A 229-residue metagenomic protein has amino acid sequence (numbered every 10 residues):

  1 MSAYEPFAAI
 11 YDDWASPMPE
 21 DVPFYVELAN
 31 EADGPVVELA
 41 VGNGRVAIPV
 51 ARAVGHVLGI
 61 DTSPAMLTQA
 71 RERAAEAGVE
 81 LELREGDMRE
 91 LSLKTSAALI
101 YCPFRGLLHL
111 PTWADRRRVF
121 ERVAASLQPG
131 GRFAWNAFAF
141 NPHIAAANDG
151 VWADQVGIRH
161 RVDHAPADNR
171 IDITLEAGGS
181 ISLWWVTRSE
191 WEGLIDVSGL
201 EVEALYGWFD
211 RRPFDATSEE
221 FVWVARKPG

Functional and structural regions predicted by a protein language model:
M1-G34: Conserved class I S-adenosyl-L-methionine
D33-G42: Conserved class I S-adenosyl-L-methionine
R45-E90: Class I SAM-dependent methyltransferase SAM/SAH-binding core
S92-L99: A short acidic, Gly/Pro-enriched loop at the edge of an enzyme's catalytic core that lines a small-molecule cofactor
Y101-P103: A conserved beta-strand element that flanks and buttresses the S-adenosyl-L-methionine
R117-P129: A short glycine-rich, Lys/Arg-flanked "PGG" loop and its adjoining helix->strand segment in the class I
A134-G193: SAM-dependent methyltransferase
R188-G229: C-terminal lobe and adjacent flexible extensions of AdoMet/dcAdoMet transferase-like proteins
